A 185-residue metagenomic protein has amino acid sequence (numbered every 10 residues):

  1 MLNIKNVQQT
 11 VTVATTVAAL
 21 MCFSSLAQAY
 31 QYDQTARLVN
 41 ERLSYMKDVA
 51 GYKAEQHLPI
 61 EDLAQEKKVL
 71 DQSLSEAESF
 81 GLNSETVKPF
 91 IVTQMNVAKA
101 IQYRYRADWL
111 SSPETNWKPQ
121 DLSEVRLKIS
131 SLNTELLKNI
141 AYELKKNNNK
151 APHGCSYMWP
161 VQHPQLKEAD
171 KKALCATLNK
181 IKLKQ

Functional and structural regions predicted by a protein language model:
L2-T15: Bacterial N-terminal signal peptides that target proteins for export
T16-V17, A27: Cleavable N-terminal signal peptides
C22-L26: N-terminal signal peptide c-region/cleavage motif recognized by signal peptidases
A29-A64: Immediate post-signal-peptide N-terminus of mature secreted/exported proteins
D48-E55, S111-P119: Acidic/histidine-rich, surface-exposed loop or edge segments in extracytoplasmic proteins
L70-E114: Mid-chain, structured segments of secreted extracytoplasmic proteins
Q120-E143: Acidic/histidine-rich alpha-helical segments that form the ligand environment of transition-metal centers
Y142-Q185: Glycine-rich, aromatic-bearing surface loops/beta-hairpins
